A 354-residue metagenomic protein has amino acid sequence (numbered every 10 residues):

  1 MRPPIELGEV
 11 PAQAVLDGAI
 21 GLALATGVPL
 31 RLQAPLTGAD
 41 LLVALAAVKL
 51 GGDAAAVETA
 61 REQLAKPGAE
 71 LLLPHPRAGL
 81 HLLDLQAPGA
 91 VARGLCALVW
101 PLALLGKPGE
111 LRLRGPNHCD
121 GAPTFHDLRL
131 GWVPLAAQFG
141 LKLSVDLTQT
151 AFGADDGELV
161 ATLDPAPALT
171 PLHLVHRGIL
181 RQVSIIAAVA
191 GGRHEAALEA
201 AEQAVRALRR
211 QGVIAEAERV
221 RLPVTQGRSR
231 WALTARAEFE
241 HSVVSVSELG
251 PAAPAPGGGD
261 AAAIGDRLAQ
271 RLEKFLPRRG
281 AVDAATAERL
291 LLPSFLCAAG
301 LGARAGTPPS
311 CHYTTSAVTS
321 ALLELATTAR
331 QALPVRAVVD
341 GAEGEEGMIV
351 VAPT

Functional and structural regions predicted by a protein language model:
M1-V28, P353: N-terminal basic/disordered segments at the start of proteins
V15-L30, A46-G51, P74-P76, V91-L113 (+5 more regions): Proline/glycine-anchored alpha-helix kink/cap motifs
T37, D120-P123, L147-A161, E218-S229: Beta-rich nucleic-acid/ligand-interaction surfaces
L42-D146, V160-T162: A generic, well-ordered mixed alpha/beta core segment in the N-terminal half of proteins
A55-E62, P108-G109, G140-T150, L208-G227 (+3 more regions): Flexible, glycine/charged-enriched surface loops at secondary-structure junctions
L72, P76-V91, L104, R112 (+1 more regions): Phosphate/diphosphate-binding glycine-rich loops and adjacent basic-rich segments that engage nucleotide
C119-G121, P171, H176-A284, F295-G306: Conserved mixed alpha/beta catalytic, RNA-binding, or beta-rich assembly cores of soluble enzyme, regulatory
E158-P165, L233-A235, D340-T354: C-terminal edge-of-domain segments
